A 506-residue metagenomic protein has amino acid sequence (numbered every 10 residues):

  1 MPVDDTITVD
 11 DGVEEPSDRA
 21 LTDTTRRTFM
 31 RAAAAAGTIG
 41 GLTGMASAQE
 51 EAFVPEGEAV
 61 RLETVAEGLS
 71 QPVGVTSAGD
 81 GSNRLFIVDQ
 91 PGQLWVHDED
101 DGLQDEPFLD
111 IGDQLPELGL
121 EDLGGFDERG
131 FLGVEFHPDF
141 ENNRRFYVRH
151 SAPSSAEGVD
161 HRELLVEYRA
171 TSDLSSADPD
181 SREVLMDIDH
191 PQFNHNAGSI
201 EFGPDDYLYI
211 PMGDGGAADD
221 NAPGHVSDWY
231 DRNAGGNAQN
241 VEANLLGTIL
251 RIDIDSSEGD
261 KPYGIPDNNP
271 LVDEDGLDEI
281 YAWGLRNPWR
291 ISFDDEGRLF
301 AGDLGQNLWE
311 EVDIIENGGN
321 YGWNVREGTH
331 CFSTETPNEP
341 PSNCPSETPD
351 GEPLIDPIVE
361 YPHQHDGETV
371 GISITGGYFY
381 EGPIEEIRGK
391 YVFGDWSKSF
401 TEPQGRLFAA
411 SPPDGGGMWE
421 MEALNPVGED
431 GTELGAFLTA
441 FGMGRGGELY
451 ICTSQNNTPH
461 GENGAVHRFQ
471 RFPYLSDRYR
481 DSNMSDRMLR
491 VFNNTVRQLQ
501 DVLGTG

Functional and structural regions predicted by a protein language model:
M1-T24: N-terminal secretory signal peptides
R26-R31: N-terminal export leaders
L69-S82, G124-E141, H190-L208, Y281-E296 (+2 more regions): Beta-rich, blade/repeat-based domains predominating in secreted/periplasmic proteins but also intracellular
S77, I87-P91, E99, D139-T334 (+3 more regions): Surface loops at the rim/top face of extracytoplasmic beta-rich domains
E106-F126, D180-A197, L245, S256-Y281 (+2 more regions): Surface-exposed loop and turn segments in beta-propeller and other repeat-based domains that flank or scaffold
S333-M421: Loop/turn-rich, solvent-exposed surfaces of beta-rich toroidal or solenoidal domains
G417-R445: Conserved blade-ending motifs and adjacent loop-strand segments that build the rim/top face of beta-propeller domains
A440-L475: Blade-level signature of beta-propeller repeat domains, shared across WD40, Kelch, NHL, RCC1 and BNR/Asp-box propellers
